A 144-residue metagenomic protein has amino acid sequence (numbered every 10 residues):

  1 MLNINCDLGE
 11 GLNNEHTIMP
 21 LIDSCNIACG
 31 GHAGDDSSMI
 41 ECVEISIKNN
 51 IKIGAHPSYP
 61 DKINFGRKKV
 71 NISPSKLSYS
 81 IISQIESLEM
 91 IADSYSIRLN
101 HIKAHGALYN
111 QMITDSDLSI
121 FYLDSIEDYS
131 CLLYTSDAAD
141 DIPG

Functional and structural regions predicted by a protein language model:
I4-C6, C25-I27, I53-P57, A104: Hydrophobic faces of well-ordered beta-strands that scaffold small-molecule active sites in alpha/beta enzyme cores
D7-G11, G30-H32, S58-K62, A107: Active-site beta-loop-alpha junctions enriched in small/polar residues
T17-P20, C42-K52: Acidic (Asp/Glu)-rich catalytic clusters
H32, Q111, L132-S136: Catalytic beta/alpha-barrel core
I63-S94: Glycine/small-residue-rich loop that forms an oxyanion/phosphate-binding "nest" at active or ligand-binding sites
D115-F121: Charged helix-capping and loop-helix junction motifs
Y122-S136: A contiguous pocket-lining binding segment that forms or flanks enzyme active sites
Y134-G144: Single conserved hydrophobic/aromatic residue that forms the stacking wall/gate of nucleotide- or nucleobase-binding
